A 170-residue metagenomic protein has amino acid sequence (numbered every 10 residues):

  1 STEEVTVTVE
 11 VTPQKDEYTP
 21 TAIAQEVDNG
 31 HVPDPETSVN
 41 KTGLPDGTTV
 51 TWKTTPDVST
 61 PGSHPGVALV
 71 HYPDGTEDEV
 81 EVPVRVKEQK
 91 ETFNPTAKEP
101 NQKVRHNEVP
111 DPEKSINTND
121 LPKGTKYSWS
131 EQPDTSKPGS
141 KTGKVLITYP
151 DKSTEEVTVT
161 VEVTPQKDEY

Functional and structural regions predicted by a protein language model:
S1, L44-E77, L121-K152: Serine/threonine-rich, repeat-prone extracellular segments and beta-strand-based repeat modules of secreted/surface
T2-V7, E77-V82, T154-V159: Extracellular and select intracellular beta-sandwich modules with Ser/Thr-enriched, small-residue motifs on
E4-D46, K87-K123, E162-Y170: Solvent-exposed, low-complexity, repeat-rich "mucin-like" stalks and linkers
V7-V11, P65, V82, T142: Structured catalytic/translocation cores of nucleotide/phosphate-coupled proteins
E10, L69-H71, P83-R85, L146-T148 (+1 more regions): Residue-level recognition of well-ordered beta-strand positions that form the cores of beta-sheet-rich folds across
